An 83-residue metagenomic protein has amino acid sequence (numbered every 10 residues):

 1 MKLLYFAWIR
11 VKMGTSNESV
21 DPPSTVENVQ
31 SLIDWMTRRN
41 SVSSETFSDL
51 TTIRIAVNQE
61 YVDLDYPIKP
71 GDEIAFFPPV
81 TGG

Functional and structural regions predicted by a protein language model:
M1-G82: Ubiquitin-like/PB1-type beta-grasp interaction modules and other compact soluble beta-rich domains
